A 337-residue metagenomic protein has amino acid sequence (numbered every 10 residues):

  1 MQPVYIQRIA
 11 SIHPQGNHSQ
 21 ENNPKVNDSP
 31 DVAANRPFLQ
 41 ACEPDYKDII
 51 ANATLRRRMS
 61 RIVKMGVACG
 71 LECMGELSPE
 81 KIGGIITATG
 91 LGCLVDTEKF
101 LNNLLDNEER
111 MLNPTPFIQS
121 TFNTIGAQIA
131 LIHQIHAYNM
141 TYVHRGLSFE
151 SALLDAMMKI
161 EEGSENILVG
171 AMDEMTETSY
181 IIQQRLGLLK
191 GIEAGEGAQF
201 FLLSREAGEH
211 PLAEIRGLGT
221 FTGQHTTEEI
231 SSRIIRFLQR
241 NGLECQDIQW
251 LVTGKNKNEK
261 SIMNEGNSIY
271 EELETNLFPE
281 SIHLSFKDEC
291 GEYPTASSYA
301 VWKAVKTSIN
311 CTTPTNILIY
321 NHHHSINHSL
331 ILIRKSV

Functional and structural regions predicted by a protein language model:
M1-Y138, V143-H144, E150, M158-S164 (+1 more regions): Conserved "HGTGT" condensation-loop signature of ketosynthase/thiolase-family condensing enzymes that catalyze
D155: Internal active-site segments that recognize and position negatively charged phosphoryl groups and nucleotide moieties
